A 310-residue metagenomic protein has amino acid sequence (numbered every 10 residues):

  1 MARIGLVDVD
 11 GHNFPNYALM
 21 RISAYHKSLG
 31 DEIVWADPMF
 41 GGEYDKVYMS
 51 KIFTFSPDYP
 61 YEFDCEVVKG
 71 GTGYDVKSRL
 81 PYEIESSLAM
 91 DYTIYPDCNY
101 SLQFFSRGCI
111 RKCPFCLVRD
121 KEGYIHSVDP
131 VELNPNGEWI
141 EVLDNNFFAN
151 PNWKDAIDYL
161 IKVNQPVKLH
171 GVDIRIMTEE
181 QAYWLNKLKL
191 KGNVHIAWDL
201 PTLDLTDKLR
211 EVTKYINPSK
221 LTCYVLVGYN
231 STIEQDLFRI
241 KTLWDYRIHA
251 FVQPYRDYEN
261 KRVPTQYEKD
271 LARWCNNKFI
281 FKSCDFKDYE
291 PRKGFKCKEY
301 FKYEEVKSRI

Functional and structural regions predicted by a protein language model:
M1, M39-D45, Y61-D64, P96-C98 (+3 more regions): Flexible, charged surface loops at secondary-structure boundaries
M1-E66, Y74-D75: A short, structured N-terminal alpha-helical element that caps or precedes a catalytic domain
M1-R3, S56-P57, V68-S106, I110 (+1 more regions): N-terminal [4Fe-4S]-dependent radical SAM core
L6, G11, Y48-I52, L117-V212 (+2 more regions): Core AdoMet radical
N13-P15, F55-D58, D75-R79, R111-K112 (+4 more regions): Short catalytic/ligand-binding loop motif for oxyanion handling, primarily in non-cytosolic enzymes, centered on
N16, D45-V47, Y59-P60, V76-I84 (+3 more regions): Short, charged, surface-exposed secondary-structure boundary motifs
K27, I161, W244: Anion (oxyanion) recognition and catalysis
K191-H195, T202-I310: A structural motif corresponding to the C-terminal lobe/cap of the Radical SAM core domain
